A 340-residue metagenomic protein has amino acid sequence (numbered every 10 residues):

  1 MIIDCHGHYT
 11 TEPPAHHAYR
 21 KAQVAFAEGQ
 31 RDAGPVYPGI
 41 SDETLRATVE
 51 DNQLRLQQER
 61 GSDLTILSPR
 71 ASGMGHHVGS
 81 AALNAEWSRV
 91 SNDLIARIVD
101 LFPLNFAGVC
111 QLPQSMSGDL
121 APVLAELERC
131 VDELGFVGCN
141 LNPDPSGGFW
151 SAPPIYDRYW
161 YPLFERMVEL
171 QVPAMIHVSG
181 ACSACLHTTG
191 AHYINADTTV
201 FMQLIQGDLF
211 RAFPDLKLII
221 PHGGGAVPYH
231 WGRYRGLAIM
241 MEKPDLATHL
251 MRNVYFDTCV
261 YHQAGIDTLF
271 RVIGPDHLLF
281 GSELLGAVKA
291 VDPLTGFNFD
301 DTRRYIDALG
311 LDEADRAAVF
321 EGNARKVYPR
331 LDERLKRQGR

Functional and structural regions predicted by a protein language model:
M1-C5, E12-L64, D93-D100, A125-R129 (+6 more regions): Mid-to-C-terminal alpha-helical segments outside catalytic/metal-binding sites
I3-G7, T65-L67, A107-C110, C139-L141 (+4 more regions): Hydrophobic faces of well-ordered beta-strands that scaffold small-molecule active sites in alpha/beta enzyme cores
D4, I205-H249, D276: Aromatic-lined glycan-binding groove of carbohydrate-active enzymes
H8-T10, D144-S146, S179-G180, G224 (+1 more regions): Catalytic metal-binding/acid-base residues of hydrolase active sites
A47-D51, L120-L124, D157, Q203 (+1 more regions): Structural motif corresponding to alpha-helix initiation and N-cap regions
D63-L64, P69-V200: Active-site gating/metal-coordination segments in enzymes
P103-L104, G135, P162, R211-D215 (+3 more regions): Proline-centered flexible-loop/turn and helix-kink motifs
L134-V137, E169-P173, T189, F213-L216 (+2 more regions): Glycine-enriched alpha-helix->loop->beta-strand junction motifs that scaffold or abut catalytic
